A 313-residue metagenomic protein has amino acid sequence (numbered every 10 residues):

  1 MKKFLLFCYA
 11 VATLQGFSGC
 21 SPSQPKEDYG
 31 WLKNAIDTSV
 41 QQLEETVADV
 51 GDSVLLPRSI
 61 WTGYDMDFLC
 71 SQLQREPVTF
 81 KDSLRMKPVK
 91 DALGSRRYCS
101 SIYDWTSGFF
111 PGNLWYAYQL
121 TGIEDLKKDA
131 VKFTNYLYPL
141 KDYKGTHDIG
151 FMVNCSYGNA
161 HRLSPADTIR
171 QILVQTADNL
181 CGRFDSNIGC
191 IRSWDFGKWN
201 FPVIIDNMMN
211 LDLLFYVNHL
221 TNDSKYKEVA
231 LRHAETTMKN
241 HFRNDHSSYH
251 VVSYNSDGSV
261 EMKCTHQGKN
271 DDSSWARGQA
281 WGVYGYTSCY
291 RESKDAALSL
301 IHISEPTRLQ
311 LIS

Functional and structural regions predicted by a protein language model:
M1-E27: Bacterial Sec-dependent N-terminal signal peptides
Q24-G108, Y116, L120, E124-K127 (+5 more regions): Low-complexity, Ser/Thr/Pro/Gly-enriched N-terminal "stalk/linker" regions
V89-R96, N135-Y143, I191-G197, E261-N270: Acidic/His metal-coordination segments adjacent to aromatic residues that form catalytic metal sites in metalloenzymes
I102-Y118, G145-R162, F201-H219, S273-R291: Well-ordered alpha-helical segments within folded domains of soluble proteins
K141-V153, R183-R192: Short, flexible active-site-proximal loops enriched in glycine and acidic residues
C190-Y249: Aromatic- and glycine-enriched pocket-lining scaffold segments that form the walls of small-molecule binding clefts
S256, M262-R291, D295-L300: Acidic, glycine-rich loop-and-beta core segments that form the ion-binding/anion-interacting portion of active sites
I301-S313: Single conserved hydrophobic/aromatic residue that forms the stacking wall/gate of nucleotide- or nucleobase-binding
